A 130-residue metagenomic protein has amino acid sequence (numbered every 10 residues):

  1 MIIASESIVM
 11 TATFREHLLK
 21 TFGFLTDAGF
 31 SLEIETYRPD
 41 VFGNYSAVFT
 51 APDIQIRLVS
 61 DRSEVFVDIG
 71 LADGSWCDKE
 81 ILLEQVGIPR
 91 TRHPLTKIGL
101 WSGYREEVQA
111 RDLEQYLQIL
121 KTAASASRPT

Functional and structural regions predicted by a protein language model:
I2-T21, L32-S46, T50-T130: Intrinsically disordered, low-complexity regulatory regions enriched in serine/threonine/proline and acidic residues
